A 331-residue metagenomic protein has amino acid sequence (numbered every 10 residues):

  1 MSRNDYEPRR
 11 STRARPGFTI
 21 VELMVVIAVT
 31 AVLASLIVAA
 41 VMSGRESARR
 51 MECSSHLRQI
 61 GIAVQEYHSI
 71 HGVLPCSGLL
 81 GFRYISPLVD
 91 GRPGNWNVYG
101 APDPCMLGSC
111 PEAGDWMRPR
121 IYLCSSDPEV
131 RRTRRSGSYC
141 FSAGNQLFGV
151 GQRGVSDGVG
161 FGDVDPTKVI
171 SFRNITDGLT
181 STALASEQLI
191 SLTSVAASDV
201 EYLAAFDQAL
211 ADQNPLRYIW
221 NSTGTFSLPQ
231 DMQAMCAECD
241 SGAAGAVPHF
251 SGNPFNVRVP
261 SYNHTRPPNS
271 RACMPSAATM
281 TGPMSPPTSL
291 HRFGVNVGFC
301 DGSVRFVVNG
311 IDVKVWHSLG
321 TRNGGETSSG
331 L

Functional and structural regions predicted by a protein language model:
M1-F18: N-terminal leader/signal peptides at the extreme start of proteins
S2-Y6, V29, I62, P119: Short acidic linear motifs
P8-S11, L23, A28, T281-P286: Intrinsically disordered, low-complexity segments enriched in polar/charged residues with Gly/Pro, especially when
T12, V32-S35, A39, C273-G282: Amphipathic, alpha-helical segments enriched in basic
A14-R49, Q59: N-terminal single-pass transmembrane signal-anchor helix
S43-L331: Internal low-complexity, small-residue/proline-rich segments
